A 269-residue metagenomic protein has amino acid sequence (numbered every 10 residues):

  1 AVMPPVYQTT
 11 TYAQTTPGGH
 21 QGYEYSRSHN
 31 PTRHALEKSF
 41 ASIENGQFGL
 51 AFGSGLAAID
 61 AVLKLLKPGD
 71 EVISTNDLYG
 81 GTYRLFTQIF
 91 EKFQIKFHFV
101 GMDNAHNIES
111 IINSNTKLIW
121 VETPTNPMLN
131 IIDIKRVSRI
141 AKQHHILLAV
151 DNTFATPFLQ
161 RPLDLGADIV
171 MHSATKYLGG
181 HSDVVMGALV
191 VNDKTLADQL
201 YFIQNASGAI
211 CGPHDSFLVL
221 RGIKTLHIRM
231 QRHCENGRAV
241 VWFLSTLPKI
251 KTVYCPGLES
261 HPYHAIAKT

Functional and structural regions predicted by a protein language model:
A1-V2, V6: Short conserved active-site loop signatures built around small residues
T9-T11, P256: Structured loops at beta-to-helix junctions and adjacent beta-edge loops in soluble globular domains
T11-D60, K64-L65, G81-Q88: Conserved N-terminal alpha-helix of the aminotransferase class I/II PLP-enzyme fold
A13, K194-L196, S260: Short, glycine-/Ser/Thr-/acidic-enriched flexible segments
F48-T246, Y254, A265: Conserved PLP-enzyme active-site core in the AAT-like
E259-T269: Active-site loop ensemble at the mouth of alpha/beta enzyme cores that anchors a bound cofactor
